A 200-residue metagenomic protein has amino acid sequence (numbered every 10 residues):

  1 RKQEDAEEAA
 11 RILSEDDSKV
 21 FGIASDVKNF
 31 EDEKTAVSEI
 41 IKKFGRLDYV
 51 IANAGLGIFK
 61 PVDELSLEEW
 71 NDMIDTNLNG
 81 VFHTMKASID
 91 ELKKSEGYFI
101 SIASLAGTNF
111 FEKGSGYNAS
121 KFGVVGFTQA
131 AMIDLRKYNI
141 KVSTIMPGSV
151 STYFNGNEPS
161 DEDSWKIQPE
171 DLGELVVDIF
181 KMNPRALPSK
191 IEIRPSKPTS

Functional and structural regions predicted by a protein language model:
Q3, A24-T35, L67: The beta1-alpha1 cofactor-binding region of Rossmann-like NAD(H)/NADP(H)-dependent oxidoreductases
P61-V62, E69-N71: Substrate-binding pocket helix/loop in short-chain dehydrogenase/reductase
D63, N109-S115: Active-site loop immediately N-terminal to the catalytic Tyr-X3-Lys motif of short-chain dehydrogenase/reductase
M85, S120: Active-site helix of classical SDR
S104: Residue(s) in the substrate-gating loop at a strand-loop-helix junction that position the organic substrate next
N109, A130-I140: Active-site-adjacent segment of SDR/Rossmann-fold oxidoreductases
T144-I145, T152, D161-S200: C-terminal helical subdomain
